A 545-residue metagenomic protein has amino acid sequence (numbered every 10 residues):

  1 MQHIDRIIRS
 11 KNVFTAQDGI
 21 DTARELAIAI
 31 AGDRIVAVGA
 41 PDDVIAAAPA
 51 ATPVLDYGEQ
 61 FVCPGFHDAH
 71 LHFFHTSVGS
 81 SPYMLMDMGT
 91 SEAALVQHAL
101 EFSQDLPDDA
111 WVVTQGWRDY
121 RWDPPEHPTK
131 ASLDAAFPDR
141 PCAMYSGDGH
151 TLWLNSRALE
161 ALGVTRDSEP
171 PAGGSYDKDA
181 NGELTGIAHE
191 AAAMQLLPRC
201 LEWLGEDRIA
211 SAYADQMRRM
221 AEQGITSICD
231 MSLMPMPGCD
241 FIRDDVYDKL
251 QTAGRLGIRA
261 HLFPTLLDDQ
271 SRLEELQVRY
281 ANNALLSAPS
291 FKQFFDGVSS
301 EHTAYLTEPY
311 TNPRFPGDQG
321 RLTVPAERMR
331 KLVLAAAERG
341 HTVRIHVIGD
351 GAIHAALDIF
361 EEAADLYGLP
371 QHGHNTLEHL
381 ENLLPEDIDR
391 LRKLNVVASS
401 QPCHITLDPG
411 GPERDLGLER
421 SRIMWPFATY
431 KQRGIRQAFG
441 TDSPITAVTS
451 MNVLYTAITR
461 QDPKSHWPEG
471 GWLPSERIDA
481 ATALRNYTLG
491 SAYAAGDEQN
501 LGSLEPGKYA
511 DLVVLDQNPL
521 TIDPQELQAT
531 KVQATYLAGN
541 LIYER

Functional and structural regions predicted by a protein language model:
H3-R9, F14, D18-E274, S300-I348 (+6 more regions): Divalent metal-binding segments
R9, A31-G32, F295, E505-K508 (+1 more regions): A cytosolic small-molecule/anion-sensing beta-strand core signal
H72, L285-T303, N395-T406: Non-cysteine beta-strand/loop elements that form the S-adenosyl-L-methionine
Q115, T226, M231, F294 (+3 more regions): Conserved residues at the C-terminal ends of beta-strands
P171, D269-Q277, N283-E301, T446: Glycine-rich, aromatic-flanked loop segments that form ligand/cofactor-binding clefts across common enzyme folds
Q251-A253, Q277-L286, L391-K393: Acidic (Asp/Glu)-rich catalytic clusters
L334-R344, G351-N375, L380, P385-D389 (+3 more regions): His/Asp/Glu-enriched, well-ordered alpha-helical/loop segment that forms or immediately abuts the divalent-metal
